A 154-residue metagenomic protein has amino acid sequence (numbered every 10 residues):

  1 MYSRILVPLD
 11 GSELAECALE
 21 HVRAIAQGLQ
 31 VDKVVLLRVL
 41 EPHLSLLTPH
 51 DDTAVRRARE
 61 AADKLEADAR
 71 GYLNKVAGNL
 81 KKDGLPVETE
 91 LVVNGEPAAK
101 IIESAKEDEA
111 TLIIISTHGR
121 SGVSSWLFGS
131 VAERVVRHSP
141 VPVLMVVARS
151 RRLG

Functional and structural regions predicted by a protein language model:
M1-R56, L85, R151: Small/aliphatic-rich secondary-structure junction motif
L6-V7, V34-L37, Y72-L73, L112-S116 (+2 more regions): Short, structured motif recognition centered on aromatic/hydrophobic residues
A18, L46-P49, A99-I102, W126-L127: Short, well-ordered secondary-structure micro-motifs
A24, K75-I113, S150-G154: Structural beta-alpha unit
V55-G71: A short acidic, glycine-rich active-site loop that binds or catalyzes chemistry on phosphate/adenosine moieties
L112, S116-R134, R152-G154: Glycine-rich, Arg-bearing micro-motifs that act as flexible, cationic patches
V141-L153: Short, flexible loop segments at boundaries between secondary-structure elements
